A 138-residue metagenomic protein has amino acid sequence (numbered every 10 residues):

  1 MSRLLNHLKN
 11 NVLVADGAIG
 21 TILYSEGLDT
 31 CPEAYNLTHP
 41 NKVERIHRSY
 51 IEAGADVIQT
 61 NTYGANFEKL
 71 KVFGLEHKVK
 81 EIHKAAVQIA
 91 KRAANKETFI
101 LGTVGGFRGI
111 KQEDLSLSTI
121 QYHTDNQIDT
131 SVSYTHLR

Functional and structural regions predicted by a protein language model:
L5-L37, Y63-L70, K96-T119: N-terminal small/glycine-rich loop or linker at the start of catalytic domains across soluble metabolic enzymes
G17, Y50, A90: Conserved, mostly hydrophobic/aromatic
E33, V57, A65-K71, L75-E81: N-terminal glycine-rich cofactor-binding segment that shapes the pocket for flavin-like pterin cofactors
K42-H47, S118-T130: Short, acidic/polar
V43, I51, R92-A94: N-terminal beta-rich core of secreted/periplasmic extracellular enzymes
R45-I58: Catalytic domains of carbohydrate-active enzymes, especially glycoside hydrolases
L75-E97: Alpha-helix-loop-beta-strand connector modules within alpha/beta enzyme cores
T135-R138: Conserved small/polar residues in nucleotide/adenosyl-binding loops
